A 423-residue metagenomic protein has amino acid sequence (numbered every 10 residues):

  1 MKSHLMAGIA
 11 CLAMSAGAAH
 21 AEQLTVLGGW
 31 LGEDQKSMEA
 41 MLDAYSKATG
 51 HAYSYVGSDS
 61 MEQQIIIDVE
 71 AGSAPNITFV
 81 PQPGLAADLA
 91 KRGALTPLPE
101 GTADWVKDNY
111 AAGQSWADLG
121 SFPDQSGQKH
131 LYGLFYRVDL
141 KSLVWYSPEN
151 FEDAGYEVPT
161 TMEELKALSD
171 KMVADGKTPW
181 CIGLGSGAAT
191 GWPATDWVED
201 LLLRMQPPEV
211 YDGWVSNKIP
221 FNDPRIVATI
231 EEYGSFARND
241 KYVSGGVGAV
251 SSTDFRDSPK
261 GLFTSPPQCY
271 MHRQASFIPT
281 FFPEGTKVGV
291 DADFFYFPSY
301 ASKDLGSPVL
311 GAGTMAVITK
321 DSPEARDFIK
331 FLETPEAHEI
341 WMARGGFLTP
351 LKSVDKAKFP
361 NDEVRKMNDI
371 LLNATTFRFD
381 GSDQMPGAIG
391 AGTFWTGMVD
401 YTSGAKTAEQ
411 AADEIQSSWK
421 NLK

Functional and structural regions predicted by a protein language model:
A19-A94, G101-Y110, A154, V158 (+7 more regions): Conserved N-terminal structural module of periplasmic/extracytoplasmic solute-binding proteins
E22, D43, A48, A71 (+3 more regions): Extracytoplasmic/periplasmic substrate-recognition and gating elements
S54, S126, F135, V215 (+2 more regions): C-terminal capping/gating helix-and-loop segments adjacent to ligand/active sites or protein-protein/ligand interfaces
G57-Q64, M162-A167, V247-G261: Short helix-initiation/N-cap motifs at beta->coil->alpha
P83-S142, P193: Hinge/lid segment of periplasmic solute-binding proteins
P99-Q114, L184, A188, L203-A228 (+3 more regions): Short, solvent-exposed loop/beta-turn-alpha elements that line the ligand-binding surface or hinge of extracytoplasmic
P123-Y136, S142, K166-I219: Extracytoplasmic/periplasmic solute-binding protein
S169-K171, V215-V250: Glycine-centered hinge/linker elements that transmit conformational signals in sensory and ligand-binding systems
